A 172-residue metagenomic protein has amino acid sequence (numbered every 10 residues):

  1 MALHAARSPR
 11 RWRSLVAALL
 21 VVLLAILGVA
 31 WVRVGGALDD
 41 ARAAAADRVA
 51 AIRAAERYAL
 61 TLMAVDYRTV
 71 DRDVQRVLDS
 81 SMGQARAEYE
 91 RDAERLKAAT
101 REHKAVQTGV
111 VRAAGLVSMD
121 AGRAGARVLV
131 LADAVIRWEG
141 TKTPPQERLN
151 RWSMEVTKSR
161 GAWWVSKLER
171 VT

Functional and structural regions predicted by a protein language model:
M1-A43: Amphipathic, hydrophobic N-terminal targeting peptides for secretion and organelle import
L3, H103-W138: Surface-exposed, charged secondary-structure patches
G28-R33, T100-V110: Short, charged, low-hydrophobicity "junction" segments
A46-E102, V106: Core segments of small alpha/beta cavity-forming domains
R72, V111, R123-G125, L149-R151 (+1 more regions): Extracytoplasmic
A93, V130-A134, E169-T172: A mature extracytoplasmic/lumenal domain signature
W138-Q146: Periplasmic/lumenal scaffold domains of single-pass inner-membrane subunits that build Gram-negative envelope
L149-T172: Short beta-strand edge/turn micro-motifs at domain boundaries
